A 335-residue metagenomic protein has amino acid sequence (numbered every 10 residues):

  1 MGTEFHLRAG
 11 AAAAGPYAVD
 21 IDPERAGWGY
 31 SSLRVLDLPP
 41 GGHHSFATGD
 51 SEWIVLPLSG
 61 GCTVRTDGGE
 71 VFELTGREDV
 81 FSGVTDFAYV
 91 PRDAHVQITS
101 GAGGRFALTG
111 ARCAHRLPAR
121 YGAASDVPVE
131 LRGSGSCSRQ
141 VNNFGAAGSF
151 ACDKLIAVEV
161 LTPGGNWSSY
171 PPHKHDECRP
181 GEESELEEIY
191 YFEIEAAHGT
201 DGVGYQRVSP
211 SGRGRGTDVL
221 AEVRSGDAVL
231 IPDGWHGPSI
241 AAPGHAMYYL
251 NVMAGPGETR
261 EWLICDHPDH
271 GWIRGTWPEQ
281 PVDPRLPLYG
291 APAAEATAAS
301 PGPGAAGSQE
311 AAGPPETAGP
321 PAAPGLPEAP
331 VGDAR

Functional and structural regions predicted by a protein language model:
M1-G49, D269-E279, P284-A299, E328-R335: Generic N-terminal segment detector
A12-S45, E52, S138-I189: A short glycine-rich, His/Asp/Glu-containing loop-to-beta-strand
R25, S32-T99: Extended, compositionally biased flexible segments
G49-F72, T85, G164, E177-D227 (+1 more regions): Glycine- and acidic-residue-biased ligand/ion/polar-headgroup-sensing regions
F81-G101, A111, E222-P243: Conserved metal-binding segment of the jelly-roll/cupin
R92, S100, L108-R112, G145 (+4 more regions): Short, structured patches in soluble enzyme cores that scaffold and shape functional sites
G104-F144, R215, P243, L250-G302 (+1 more regions): Double-stranded beta-helix
A298-E328: Intrinsically disordered, low-complexity segments used as extracellular stalks/linkers and nuclear/regulatory IDRs
